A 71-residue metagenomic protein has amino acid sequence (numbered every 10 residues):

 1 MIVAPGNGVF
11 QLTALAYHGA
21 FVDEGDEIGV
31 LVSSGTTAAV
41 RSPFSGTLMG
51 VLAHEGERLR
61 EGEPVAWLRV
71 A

Functional and structural regions predicted by a protein language model:
M1-V30, T37-A39: Acidic, low-complexity mobile loops and tails
G6-G8, T36, F44, E55 (+1 more regions): A generic "binding-loop/recognition-motif" signal
A14-L15, V32, L52, R69: A generic structural motif
F21, E27, S45-T47, R58 (+1 more regions): Residue-level marker of beta-strand positions
I28-G29, S34-T36, V65-A66, A71: Short, charged beta-turn/beta-strand-edge "cap" motif at the junction between a beta-strand and an adjacent loop
R41-A53: Short, compositionally biased
V51-A71: C-terminal structural segments of small proteins and small subunits
